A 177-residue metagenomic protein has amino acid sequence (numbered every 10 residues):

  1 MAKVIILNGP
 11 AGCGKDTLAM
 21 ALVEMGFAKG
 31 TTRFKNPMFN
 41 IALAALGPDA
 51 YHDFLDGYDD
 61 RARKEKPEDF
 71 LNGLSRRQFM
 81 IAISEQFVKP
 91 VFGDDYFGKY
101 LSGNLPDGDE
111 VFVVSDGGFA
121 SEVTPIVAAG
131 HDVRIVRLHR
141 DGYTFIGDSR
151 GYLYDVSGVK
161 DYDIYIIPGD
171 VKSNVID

Functional and structural regions predicted by a protein language model:
M1-I5: Extreme N-terminal starter segment of soluble prokaryotic enzymes
L7, V114: Hydrophobic anchor at the beta1->P-loop junction of P-loop NTPases
G9-A11, Y100, A120, T124-A129 (+1 more regions): Small-molecule kinase domains that catalyze NTP-dependent phosphoryl transfer to phosphate-bearing small molecules
K15: Conserved lysine of the Walker
L18: Hydrophobic positions on the alpha1 helix immediately C-terminal to the Walker A/P-loop
A21: Active-site signature of alpha/beta-hydrolase-fold catalytic machinery across serine- and Asp/Cys-nucleophile hydrolases
E24-T31: Post-Walker A helix-loop "phosphate-sensing" segment adjacent to the P-loop in P-loop NTPases
N36-D109: ATP-dependent small-molecule kinase phosphotransfer cores that center on conserved nucleotide phosphate-binding segments
